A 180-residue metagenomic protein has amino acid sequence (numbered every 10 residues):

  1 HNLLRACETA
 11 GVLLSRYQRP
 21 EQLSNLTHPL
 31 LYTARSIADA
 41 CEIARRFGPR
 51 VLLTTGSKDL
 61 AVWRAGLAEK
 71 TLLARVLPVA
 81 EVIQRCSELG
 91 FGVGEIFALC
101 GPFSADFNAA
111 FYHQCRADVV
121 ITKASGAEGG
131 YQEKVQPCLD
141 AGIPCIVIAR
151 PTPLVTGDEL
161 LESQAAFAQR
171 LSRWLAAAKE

Functional and structural regions predicted by a protein language model:
H1-A40: Glycine/small-residue-rich loop that forms an oxyanion/phosphate-binding "nest" at active or ligand-binding sites
H1-Y17, A105-L139: Phosphate-bearing ligand-interacting subdomains that bind or position ATP/ADP/UDP/GDP/NAD(P) or nucleotide-linked
G11-L13, T71, G142-P144: Proline-centered loop/turn at the N-terminus of a beta-strand
Y17, R75, I148-A149: Generic beta-sheet signal
S24-T27, E81-L89, D106-A109, Q132 (+1 more regions): Short, charged, surface-exposed secondary-structure boundary motifs
P29-R46, T54-K58, F103-A105: Active-site glycine-rich loop that binds ribose-phosphate moieties when present
P49, T54-I96: Anionic-ligand binding region
Y112-C115, A124-A127, Y131-K134, C145-E180: C-terminal functional extensions of proteins
